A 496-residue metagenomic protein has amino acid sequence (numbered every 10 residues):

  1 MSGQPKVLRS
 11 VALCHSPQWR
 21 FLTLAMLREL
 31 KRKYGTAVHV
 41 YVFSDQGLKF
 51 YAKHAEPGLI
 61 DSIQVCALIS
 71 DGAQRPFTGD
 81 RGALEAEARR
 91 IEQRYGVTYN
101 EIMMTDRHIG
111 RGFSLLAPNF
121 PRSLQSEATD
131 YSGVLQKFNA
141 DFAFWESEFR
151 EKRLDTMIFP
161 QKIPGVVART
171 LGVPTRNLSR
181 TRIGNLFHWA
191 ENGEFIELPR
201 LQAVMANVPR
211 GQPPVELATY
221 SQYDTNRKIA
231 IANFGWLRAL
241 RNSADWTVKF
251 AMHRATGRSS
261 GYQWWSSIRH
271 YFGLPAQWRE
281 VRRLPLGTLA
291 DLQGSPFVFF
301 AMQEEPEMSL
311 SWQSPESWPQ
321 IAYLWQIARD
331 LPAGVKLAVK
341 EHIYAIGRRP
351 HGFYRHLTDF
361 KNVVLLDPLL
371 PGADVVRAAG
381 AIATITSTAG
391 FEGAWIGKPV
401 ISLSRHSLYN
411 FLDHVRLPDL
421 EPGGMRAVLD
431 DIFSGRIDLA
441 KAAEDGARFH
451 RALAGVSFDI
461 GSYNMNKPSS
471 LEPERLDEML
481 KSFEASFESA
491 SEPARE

Functional and structural regions predicted by a protein language model:
L13-L24, M308-W312: A short, glycine/small-residue-rich beta-strand->loop->alpha-helix junction that serves as a flexible
K33, H39-F138, I183-L274, W278: Conserved N-terminal ligand/cofactor-binding loop architecture of enzyme catalytic domains
A117-T129, L324-L366: Catalytic donor nucleotide-activated moiety binding site of glycosyltransferases and closely related
L135-R150, E307, P319, I343-A389: Donor nucleotide-activated moiety binding/catalytic core segment of transferases that use nucleotide-activated donors
F138-Q202: Conserved nucleotide-sugar donor-interacting segment of glycosyltransferase catalytic cores, predominantly GT-B
D155-P160, G165, T175, S179-T181 (+2 more regions): A donor-sugar binding/catalytic signature common to diverse glycosyltransferases and related nucleotide-sugar
E197-K249, H414-E496: Leloir-type glycosyltransferase catalytic cores
D291-Q326, V335, E341-Y344, R451 (+2 more regions): Active-site donor-nucleotide binding/catalytic segment of nucleotide-sugar enzymes
